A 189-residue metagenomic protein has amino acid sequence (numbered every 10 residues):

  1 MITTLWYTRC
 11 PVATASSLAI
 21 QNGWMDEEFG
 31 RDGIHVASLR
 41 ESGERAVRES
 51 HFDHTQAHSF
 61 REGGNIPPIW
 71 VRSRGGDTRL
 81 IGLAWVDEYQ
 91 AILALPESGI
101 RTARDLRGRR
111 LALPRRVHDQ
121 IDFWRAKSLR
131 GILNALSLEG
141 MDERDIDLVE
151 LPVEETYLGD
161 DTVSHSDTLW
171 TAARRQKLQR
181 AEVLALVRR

Functional and structural regions predicted by a protein language model:
T4-M141, L148-L151: Short, glycine-/small- and polar/acidic-enriched structural segments that line small-molecule recognition paths
V153-E155: Short connector loops at secondary-structure junctions
Y157-R189: Pocket-lining segment of extracytoplasmic ligand-binding domains
